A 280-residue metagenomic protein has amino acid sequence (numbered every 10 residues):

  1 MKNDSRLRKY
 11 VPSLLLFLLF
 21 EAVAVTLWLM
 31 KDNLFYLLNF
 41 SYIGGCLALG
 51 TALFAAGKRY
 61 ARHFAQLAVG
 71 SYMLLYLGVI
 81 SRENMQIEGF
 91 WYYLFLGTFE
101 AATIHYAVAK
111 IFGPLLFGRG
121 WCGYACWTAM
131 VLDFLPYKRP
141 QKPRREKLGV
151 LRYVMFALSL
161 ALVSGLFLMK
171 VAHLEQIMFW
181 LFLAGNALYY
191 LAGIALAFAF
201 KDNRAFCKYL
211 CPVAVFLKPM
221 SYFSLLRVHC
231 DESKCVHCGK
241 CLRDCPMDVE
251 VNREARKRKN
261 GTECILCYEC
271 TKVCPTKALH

Functional and structural regions predicted by a protein language model:
M1-N252, T262, K272, K277-H280: Non-ligating segments of multi-cofactor redox enzymes
E254-C267: Short linker/helix segments within small regulatory modules
